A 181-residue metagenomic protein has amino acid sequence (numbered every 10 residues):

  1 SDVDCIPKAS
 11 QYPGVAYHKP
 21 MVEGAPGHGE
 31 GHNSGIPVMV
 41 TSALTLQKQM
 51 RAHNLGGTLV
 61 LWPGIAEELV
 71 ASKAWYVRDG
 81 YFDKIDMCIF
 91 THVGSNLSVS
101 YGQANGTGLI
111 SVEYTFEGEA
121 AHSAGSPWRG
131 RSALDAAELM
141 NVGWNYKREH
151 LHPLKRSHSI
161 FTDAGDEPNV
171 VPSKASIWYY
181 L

Functional and structural regions predicted by a protein language model:
S1-D4, K8: Acidic-leg catalytic submotif of subtilisin-like serine proteases
I6, P13, Y17-G27, N33-S34 (+1 more regions): Histidine/acidic-residue-rich, glycine-tolerant segments that coordinate divalent metal ions
G29-L46: Active-site alpha-helical elements of protease catalytic centers
Y179: Interdomain hinge/lid region at the active-site interface of Rossmann-like NAD(P)-dependent oxidoreductases
